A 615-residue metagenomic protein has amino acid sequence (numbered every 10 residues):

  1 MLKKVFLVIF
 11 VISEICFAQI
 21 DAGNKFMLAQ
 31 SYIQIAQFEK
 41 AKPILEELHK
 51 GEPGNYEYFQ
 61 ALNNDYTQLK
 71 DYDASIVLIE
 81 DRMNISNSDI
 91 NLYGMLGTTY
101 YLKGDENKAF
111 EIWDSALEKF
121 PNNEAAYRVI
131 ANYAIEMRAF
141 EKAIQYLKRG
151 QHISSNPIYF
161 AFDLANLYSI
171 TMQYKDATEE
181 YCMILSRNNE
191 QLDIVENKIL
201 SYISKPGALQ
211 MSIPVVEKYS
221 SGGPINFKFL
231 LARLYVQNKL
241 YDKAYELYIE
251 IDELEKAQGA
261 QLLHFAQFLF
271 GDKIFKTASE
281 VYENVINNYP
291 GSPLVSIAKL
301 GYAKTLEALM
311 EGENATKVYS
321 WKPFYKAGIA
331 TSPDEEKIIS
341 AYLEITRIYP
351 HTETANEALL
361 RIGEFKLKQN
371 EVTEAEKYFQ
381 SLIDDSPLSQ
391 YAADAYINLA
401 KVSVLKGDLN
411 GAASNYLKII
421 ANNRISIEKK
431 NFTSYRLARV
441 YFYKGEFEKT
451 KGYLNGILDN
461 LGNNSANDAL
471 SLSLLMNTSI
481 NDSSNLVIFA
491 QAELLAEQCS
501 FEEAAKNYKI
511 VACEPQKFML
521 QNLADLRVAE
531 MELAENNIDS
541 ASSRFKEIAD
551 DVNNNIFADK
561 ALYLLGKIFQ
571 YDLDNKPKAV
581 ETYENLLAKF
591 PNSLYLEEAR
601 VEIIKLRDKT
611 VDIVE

Functional and structural regions predicted by a protein language model:
K4-S13: Sec-dependent N-terminal signal peptides
A18-E615: Acidic, polar-rich low-complexity tracts and alpha-helical solenoid repeat scaffolds
